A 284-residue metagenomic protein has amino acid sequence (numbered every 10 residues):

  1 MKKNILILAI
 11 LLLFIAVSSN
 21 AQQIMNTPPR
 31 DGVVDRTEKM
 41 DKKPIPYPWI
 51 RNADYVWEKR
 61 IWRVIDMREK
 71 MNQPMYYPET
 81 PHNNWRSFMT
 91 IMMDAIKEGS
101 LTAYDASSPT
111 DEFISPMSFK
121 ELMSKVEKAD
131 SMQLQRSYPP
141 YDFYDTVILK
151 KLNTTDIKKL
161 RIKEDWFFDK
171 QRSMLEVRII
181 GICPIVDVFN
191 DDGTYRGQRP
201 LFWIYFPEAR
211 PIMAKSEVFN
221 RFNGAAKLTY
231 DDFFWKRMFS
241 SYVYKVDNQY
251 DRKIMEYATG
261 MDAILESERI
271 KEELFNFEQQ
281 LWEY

Functional and structural regions predicted by a protein language model:
M1-P28: Bacterial Sec-dependent N-terminal signal peptides
Q22-Q171, F189, P207-Y284: A domain-level signal for the mature, folded cores of soluble proteins
T155-I157, V177-I179, R199-L201: Extracytoplasmic
I185: Active-site-proximal beta-strand/loop segments in catalytic clefts of secreted hydrolases
V188-R196: Short, cysteine-centered beta-strand-loop-beta hairpins and adjacent loop/turn segments enriched in charged/polar
I204: Conserved beta-strands of PAS-like sensory domains
